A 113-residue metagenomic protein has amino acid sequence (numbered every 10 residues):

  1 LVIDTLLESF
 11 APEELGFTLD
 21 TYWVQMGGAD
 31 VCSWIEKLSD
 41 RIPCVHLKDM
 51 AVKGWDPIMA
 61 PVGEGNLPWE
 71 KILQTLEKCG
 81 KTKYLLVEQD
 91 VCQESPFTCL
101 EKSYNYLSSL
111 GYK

Functional and structural regions predicted by a protein language model:
L1-L19, W23-K113: Histidine-acidic metal/acid-base catalytic patches
